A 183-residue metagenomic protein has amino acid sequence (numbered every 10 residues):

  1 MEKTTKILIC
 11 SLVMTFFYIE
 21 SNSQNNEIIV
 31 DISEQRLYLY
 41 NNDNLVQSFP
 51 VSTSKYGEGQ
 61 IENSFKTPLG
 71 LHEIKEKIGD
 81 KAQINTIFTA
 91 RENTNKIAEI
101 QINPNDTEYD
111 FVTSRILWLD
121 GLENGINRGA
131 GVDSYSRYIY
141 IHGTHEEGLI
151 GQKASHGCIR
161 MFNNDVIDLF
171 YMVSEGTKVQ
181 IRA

Functional and structural regions predicted by a protein language model:
T4-F16: Sec-dependent N-terminal signal peptides
M14-N25: Bacterial Sec-dependent signal peptides at the C-terminal "C-region" and cleavage site
Q24-N25, I32-E34, V46, T67-L71 (+3 more regions): Extracytoplasmic
N25-N26, I32-S33, P50-K66, N95-P104 (+1 more regions): N-terminal post-signal-peptidase region of extra-cytosolic proteins
E27-D31, R36-Y38, P50, E73-K75 (+4 more regions): Soluble periplasmic/extracytoplasmic beta-strand elements of cell-envelope proteins
S33-Q35, N42-N44, S54-Y56, K77-D80 (+3 more regions): Solvent-exposed coil/turn segments that connect beta secondary-structure elements in extracytoplasmic/periplasmic
V46-I78, A82-I84: Electropositive
F65, A82-A183: Exported/periplasmic cell-wall-interacting domains
